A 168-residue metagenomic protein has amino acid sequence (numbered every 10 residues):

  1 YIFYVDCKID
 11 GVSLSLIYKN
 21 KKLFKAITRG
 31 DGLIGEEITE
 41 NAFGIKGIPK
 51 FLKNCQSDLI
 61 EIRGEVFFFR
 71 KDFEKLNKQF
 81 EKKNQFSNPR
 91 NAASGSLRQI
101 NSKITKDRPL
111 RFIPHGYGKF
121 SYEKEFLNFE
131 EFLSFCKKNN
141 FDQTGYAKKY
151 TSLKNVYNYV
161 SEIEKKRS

Functional and structural regions predicted by a protein language model:
Y1-S168: RNA/tRNA-interacting regions in translation and RNA-turnover enzymes
